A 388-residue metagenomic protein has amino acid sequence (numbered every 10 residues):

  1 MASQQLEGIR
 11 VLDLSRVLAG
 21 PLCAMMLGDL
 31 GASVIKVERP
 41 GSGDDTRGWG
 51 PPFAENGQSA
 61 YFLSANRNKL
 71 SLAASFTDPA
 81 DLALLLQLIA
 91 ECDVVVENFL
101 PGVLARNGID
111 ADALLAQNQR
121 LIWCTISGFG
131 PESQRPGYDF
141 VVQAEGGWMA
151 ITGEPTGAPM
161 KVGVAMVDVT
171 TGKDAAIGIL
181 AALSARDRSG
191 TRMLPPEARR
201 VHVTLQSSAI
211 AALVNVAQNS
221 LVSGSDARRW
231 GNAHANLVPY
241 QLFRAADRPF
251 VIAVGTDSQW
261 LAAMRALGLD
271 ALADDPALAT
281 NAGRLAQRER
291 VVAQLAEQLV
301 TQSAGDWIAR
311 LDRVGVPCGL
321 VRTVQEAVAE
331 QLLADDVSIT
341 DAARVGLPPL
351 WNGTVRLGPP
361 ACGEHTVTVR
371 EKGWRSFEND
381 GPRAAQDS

Functional and structural regions predicted by a protein language model:
M1-L194, Q294, A361, H365-S388: N-terminal helix-loop segment corresponding to the beta1-alpha1 unit of nucleotide/adenylate-binding folds
M1-R10, R228, R244, R322-S388: Terminal low-complexity tails and localization/encapsulation signals of metabolic enzymes
G41, G128-G130, L205-A212, D247 (+2 more regions): Glycine-rich beta-alpha junction loops
P131-E132, T156-V164, D187-A209, R228-A235 (+1 more regions): Conserved Rossmann-fold dehydrogenase catalytic segment
M160-T170, W230-H234, V238-Y240, P249-V251 (+2 more regions): A short glycine-threonine-serine/GTX helix/turn-capping micro-motif
G172-A198, N215-V222, M264-A271: Oxidoreductase and adenylate-handling cofactor-binding alpha/beta cores
A211-G231: Active-site-adjacent elements of ketosynthase-type condensing enzymes
V238-V314, C318, N379, A385: Aromatic-enriched alpha-helical interface/lid elements that frame and gate functional surfaces
